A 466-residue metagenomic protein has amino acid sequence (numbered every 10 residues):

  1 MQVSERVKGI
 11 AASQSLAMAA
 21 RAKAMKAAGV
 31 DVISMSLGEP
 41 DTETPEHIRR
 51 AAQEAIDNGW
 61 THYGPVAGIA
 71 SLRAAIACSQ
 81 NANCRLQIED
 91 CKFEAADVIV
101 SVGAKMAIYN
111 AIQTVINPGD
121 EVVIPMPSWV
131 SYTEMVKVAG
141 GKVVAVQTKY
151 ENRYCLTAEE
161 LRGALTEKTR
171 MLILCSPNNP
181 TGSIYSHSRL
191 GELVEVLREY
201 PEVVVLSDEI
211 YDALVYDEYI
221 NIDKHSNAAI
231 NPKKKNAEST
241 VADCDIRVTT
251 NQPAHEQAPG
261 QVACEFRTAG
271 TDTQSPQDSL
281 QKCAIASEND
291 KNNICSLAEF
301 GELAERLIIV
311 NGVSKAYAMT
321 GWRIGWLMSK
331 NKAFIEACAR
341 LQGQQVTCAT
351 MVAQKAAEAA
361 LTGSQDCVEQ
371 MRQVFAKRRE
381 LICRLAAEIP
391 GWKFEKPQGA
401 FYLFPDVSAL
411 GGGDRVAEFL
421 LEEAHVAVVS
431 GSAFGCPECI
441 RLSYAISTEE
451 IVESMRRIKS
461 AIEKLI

Functional and structural regions predicted by a protein language model:
V3, V7, A11-S13, M18-R21 (+6 more regions): PLP-dependent class I/II
I33-D41, E54-R73: A glycine-/small-polar-enriched, mobile loop at the entrance of the PLP active site in fold-type I
Y63-S101: Conserved N-terminal alpha-helix of the aminotransferase class I/II PLP-enzyme fold
